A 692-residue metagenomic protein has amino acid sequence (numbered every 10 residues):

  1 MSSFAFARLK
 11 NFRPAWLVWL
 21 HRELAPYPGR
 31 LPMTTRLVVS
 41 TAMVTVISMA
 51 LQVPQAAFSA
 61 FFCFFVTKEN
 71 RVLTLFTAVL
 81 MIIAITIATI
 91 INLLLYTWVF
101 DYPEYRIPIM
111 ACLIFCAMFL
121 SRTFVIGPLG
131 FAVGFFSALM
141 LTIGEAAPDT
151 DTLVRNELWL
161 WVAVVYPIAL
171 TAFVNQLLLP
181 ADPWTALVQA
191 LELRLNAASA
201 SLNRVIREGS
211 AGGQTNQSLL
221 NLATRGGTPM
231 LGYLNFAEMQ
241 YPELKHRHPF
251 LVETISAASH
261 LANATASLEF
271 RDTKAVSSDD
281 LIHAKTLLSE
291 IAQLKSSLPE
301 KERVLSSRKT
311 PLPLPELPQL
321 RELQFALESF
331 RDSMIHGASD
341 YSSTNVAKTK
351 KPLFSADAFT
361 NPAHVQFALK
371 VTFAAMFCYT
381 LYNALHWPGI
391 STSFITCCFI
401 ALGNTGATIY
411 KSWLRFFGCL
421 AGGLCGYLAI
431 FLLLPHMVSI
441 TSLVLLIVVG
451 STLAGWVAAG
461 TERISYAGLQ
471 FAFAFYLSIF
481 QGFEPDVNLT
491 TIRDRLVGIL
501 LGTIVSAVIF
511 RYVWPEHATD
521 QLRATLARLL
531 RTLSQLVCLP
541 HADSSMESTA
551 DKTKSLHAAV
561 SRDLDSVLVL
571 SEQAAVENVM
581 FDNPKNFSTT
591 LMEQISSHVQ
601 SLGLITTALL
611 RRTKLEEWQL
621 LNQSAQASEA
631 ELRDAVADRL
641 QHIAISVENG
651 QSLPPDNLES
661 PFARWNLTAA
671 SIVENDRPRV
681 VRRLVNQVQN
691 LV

Functional and structural regions predicted by a protein language model:
M1-D182, P299-F471, F480-I504, V508-A527 (+4 more regions): Alpha-helical transmembrane segments and their membrane-interface boundaries that form or gate the permeation pathway
M1-T35, V46, A50, I90 (+4 more regions): Long, hydrophobic alpha-helical segments that serve as membrane-spanning/inserting helices
I109-I114, M118, A257-A264, L602: Elongated alpha-helical scaffolds
